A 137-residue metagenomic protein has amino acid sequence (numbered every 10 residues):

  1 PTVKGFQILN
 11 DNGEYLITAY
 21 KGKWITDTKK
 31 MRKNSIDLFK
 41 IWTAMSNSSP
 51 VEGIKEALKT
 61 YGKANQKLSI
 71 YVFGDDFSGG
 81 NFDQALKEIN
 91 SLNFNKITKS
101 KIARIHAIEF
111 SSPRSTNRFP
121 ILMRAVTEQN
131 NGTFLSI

Functional and structural regions predicted by a protein language model:
P1-K23, G53-L58, Q66-F73: Von Willebrand factor
P1-V3, L9, L38-W42, E56-A64 (+3 more regions): Structured segments of extracytoplasmic/periplasmic soluble domains in secreted or envelope-associated proteins
L9-D11, I108, I137: Conserved beta-strand termini and adjacent loop/short-helix elements that scaffold enzyme active sites in alpha/beta
G13-Y15, S48, G53, A57 (+3 more regions): Small-side-chain structural scaffolding
K23-I25, N131: Active-site regions of enzymes building and remodeling cell-envelope glycoconjugates
T26-K67, G79-G80, E109-R118: Von Willebrand factor
I41, D76-Q129, L135: VWA/integrin I-like adhesion module and closely mimicked acidic/polar interface patches used
Q66-K67, L135-I137: Gly/Pro- and small hydrophobic-enriched strand-loop and loop-to-helix capping segments that sit at the rims
